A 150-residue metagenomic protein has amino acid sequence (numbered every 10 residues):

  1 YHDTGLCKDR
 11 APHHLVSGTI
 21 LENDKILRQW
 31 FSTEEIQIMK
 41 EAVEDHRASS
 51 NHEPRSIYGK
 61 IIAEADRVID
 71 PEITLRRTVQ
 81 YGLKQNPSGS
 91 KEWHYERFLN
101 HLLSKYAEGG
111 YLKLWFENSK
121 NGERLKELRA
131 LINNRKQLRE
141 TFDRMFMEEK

Functional and structural regions predicted by a protein language model:
Y1-D9, H13-S17, Q37-A48: His-Asp-centered metal-binding catalytic motifs of divalent-metal-dependent phosphohydrolases/nucleases
P12-R28: An active-site-proximal "capping" alpha-helix that borders the catalytic cofactor pocket
P12-S17, E35, I57-K60, E64: Short acidic-hydrophobic sequence patches enriched in Asp/Glu that either
E22-I26, E44-S49, D70-T74: Short helix-capping and hinge/turn segments at secondary-structure transitions, especially at repeat and domain
K25-F31, N51, K136: Secondary-structure transition/hinge residues
R28-D45, P54, Y58: Acidic/histidine metal-binding catalytic segments
S50-K150: Divalent metal-dependent phosphate-bond-processing catalytic cores, especially two-metal-ion Mg2+/Mn2+ enzymes that act
